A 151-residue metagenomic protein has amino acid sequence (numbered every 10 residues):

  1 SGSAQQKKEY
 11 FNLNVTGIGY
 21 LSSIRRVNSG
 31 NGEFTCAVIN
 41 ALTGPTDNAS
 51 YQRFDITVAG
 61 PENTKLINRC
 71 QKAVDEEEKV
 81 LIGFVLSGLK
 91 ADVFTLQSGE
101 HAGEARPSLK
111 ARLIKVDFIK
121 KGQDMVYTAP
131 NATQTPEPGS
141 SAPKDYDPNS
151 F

Functional and structural regions predicted by a protein language model:
S1-F151: Single-stranded nucleic acid-binding surfaces, predominantly the OB-fold ssDNA-binding core
